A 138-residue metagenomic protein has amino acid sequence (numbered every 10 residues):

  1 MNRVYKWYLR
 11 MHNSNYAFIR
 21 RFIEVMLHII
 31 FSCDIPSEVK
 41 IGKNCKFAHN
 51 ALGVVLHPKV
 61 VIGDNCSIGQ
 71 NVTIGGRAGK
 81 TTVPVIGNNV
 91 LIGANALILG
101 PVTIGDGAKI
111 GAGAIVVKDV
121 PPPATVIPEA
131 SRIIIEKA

Functional and structural regions predicted by a protein language model:
M1-C33, S131-R132, A138: Terminal amphipathic alpha-helical/low-complexity segments used for targeting or macromolecular assembly
M11-H12, V55, G79: Alpha-helix initiation/capping motif
H12-N13, L52, A94: Residues at structural and domain junctions
S37, G42-K43, A48-H49, H57-P58 (+11 more regions): Left-handed beta-helix
I74, I133-I134: Short clusters of hydrophobic/aromatic residues that line enzyme substrate/ligand-binding pockets
T125, I134-I135: Conserved protein kinase catalytic core
